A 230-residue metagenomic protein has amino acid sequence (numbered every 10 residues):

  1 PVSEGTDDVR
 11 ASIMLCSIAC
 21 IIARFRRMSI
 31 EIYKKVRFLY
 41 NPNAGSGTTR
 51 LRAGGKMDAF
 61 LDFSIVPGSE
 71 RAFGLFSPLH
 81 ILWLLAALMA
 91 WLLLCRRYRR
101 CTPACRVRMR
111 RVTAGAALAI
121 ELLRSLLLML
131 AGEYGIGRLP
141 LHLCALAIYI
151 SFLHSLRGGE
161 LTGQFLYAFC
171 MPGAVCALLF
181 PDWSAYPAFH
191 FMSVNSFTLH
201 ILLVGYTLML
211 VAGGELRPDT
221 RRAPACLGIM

Functional and structural regions predicted by a protein language model:
M14, I18-I22, S29, Y33 (+2 more regions): Short terminal hydrophobic/aromatic SLiMs and anchors at protein ends
D58-A87: Hydrophobic transmembrane alpha-helical segments in integral membrane proteins
H80-W83, E133-C144, L166-Y167: Structural signature of hydrophobic alpha-helical transmembrane segments
L92-L93, S151, L202-T220: Alpha-helical transmembrane segments in multipass membrane proteins, preferentially the mid-helix core
R97-R110, L156-G163, G213-P224: Membrane-interface helix-boundary motifs at transmembrane edges
A117-L126, C170-D182, M230: Aromatic-anchored segments of alpha-helical transmembrane domains
L128-I136, R157-L161, D182-V194: Membrane-interface helix caps and helix-loop-helix hairpins in membrane proteins
L139-P140, S193-G205: Membrane-interface loop-to-helix entry segments
